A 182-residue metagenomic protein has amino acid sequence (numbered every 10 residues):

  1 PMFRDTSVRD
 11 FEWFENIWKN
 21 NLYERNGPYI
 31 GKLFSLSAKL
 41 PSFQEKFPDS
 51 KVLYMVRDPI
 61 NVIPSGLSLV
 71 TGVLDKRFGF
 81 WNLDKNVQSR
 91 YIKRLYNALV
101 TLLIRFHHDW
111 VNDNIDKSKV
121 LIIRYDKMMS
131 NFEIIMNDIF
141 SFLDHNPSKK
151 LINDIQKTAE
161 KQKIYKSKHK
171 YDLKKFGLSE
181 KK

Functional and structural regions predicted by a protein language model:
P1-M55, V62, G66, I104-I115: PAPS-dependent sulfotransferase catalytic domain
R4-F11, W18, L22, L67-K182: PAPS-dependent sulfotransferases, especially Golgi type II membrane carbohydrate sulfotransferases
P59-N61, M128-M129: Conserved nucleotide-binding/hydrolysis micro-motifs of P-loop NTPases
